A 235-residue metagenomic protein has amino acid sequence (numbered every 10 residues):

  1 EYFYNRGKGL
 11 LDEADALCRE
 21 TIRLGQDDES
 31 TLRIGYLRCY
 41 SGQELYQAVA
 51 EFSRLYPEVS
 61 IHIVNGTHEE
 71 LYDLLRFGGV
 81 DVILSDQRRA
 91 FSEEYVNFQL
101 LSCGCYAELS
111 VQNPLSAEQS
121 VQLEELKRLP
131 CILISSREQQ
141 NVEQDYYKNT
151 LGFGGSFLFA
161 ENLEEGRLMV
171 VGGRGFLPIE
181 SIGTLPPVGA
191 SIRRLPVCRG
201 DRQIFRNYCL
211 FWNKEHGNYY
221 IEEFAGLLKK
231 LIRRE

Functional and structural regions predicted by a protein language model:
E1-E13: Basic, amphipathic "hinge/linker" alpha-helix immediately C-terminal to the N-terminal HTH DNA-binding motif
Y2, A50-S53, E124, F205-E235: Extended ligand-binding regions for polar small-molecule ligands
G25-Q26, E94-C131: Flexible hinge/capping segments at coil-to-helix
E29-R89: Central regulatory/effector-binding core of bacterial HTH transcription factors
V49-Y56, E125, Q140-G155: Ligand-binding cleft/hinge of the Venus flytrap
V59-T67, D86, L133, F153-E165: Short beta-strand-to-loop elements that line the ligand-binding cleft of bilobed periplasmic-binding protein-like
D86, L129-G152, N218-A225: Secondary-structure junction motif
S92-F98, C103-G104, E165-E215: Beta-alpha-beta core module
